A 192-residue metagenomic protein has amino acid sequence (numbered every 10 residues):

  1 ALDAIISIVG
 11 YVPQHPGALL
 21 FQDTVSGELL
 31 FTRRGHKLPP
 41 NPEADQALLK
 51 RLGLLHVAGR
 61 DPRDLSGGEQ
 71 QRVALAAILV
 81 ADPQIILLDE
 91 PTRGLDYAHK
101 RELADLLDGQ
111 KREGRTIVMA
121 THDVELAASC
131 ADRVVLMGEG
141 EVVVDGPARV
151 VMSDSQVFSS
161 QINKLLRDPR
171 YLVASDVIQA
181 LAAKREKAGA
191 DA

Functional and structural regions predicted by a protein language model:
P40-V57: Conserved ABC ATPase "signature" region
D61-L65, E69: Conserved ABC ATPase signature
I86-D89: Catalytic Walker B motif of ABC-type/P-loop ATPase nucleotide-binding domains
T121-H122: H-loop/switch region of ABC-family ATPase nucleotide-binding domains
A127-S129: A short, surface-exposed alpha-helical micro-motif characterized by mixed small hydrophobic and charged/polar residues
E141-L165: Conserved beta-strand-loop-alpha-helix hinge in the C-terminal portion of ABC ATPase nucleotide-binding domains
F158-A192: ABC ATPase nucleotide-binding domains
